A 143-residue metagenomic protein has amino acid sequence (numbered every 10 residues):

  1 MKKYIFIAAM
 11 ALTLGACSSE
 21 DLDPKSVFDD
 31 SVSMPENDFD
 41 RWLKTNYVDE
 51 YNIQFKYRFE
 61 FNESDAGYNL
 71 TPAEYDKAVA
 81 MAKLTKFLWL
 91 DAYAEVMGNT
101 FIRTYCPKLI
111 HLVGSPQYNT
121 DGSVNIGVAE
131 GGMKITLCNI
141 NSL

Functional and structural regions predicted by a protein language model:
M1-Y4: Positively charged n-region of N-terminal signal peptides that target proteins for export
T13-A16: C-terminal motif of bacterial Sec signal peptides marking the signal peptidase cleavage site
S18-T104: Acidic/polar, low-complexity intrinsically disordered N-terminal segments immediately downstream of a Sec signal
M81-A82, K86-L143: Acidic/His-rich structured neighborhood in mature extracellular/periplasmic domains
